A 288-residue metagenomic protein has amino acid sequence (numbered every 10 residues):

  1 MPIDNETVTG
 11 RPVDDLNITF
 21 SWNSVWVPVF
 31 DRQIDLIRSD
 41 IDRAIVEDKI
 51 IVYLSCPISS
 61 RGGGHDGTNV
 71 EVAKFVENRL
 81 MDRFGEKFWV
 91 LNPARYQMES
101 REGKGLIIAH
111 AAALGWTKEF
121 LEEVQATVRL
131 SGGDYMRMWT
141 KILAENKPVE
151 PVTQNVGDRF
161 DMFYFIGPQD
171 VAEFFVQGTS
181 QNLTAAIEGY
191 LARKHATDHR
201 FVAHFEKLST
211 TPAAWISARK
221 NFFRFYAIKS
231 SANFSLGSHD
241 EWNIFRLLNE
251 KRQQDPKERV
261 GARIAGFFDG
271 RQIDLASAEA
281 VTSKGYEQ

Functional and structural regions predicted by a protein language model:
P2-Q288: Conserved catalytic or regulatory cores that recognize and/or transform ribose-phosphate-containing ligands
